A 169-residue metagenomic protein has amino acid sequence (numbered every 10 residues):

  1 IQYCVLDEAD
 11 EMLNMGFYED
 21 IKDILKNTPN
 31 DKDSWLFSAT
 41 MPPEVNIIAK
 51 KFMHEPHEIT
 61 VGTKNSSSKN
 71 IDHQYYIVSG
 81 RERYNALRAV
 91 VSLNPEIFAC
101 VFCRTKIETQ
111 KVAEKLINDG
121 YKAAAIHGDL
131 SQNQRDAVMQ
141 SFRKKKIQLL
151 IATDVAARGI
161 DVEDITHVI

Functional and structural regions predicted by a protein language model:
I1-I169: Conserved helicase RecA-like core
